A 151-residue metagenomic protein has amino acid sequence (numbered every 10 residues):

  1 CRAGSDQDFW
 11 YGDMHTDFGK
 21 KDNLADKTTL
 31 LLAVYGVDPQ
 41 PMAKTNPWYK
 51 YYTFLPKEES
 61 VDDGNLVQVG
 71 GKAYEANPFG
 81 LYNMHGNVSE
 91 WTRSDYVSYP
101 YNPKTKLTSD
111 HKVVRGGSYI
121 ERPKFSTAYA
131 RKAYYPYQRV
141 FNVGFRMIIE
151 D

Functional and structural regions predicted by a protein language model:
C1-A130, F141: Functional-site microenvironments in short loops/helix caps that host divalent-cation chemistry
Y135-R139: C-terminal beta-signal and terminal closure region of outer-membrane beta-barrel proteins
F141-D151: Short, structured beta-strand segments at or near domain termini in extracellular proteins/domains
